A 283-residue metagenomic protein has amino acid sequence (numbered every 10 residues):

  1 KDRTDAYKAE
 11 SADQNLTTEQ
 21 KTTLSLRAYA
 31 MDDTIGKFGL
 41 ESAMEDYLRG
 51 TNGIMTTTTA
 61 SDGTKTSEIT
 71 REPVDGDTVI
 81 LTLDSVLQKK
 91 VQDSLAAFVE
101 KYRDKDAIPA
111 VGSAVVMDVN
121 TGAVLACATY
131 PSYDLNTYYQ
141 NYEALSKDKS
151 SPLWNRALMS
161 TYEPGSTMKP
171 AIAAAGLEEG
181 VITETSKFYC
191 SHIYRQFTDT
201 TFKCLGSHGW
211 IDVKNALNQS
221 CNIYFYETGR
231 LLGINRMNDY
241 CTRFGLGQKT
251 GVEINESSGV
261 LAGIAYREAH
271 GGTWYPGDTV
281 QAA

Functional and structural regions predicted by a protein language model:
K1-S113, Y133-R156, T161: Extracytoplasmic/periplasmic proteins that interact with beta-lactams or build/remodel peptidoglycan
T57-R71, L83, G112, D118-S166 (+1 more regions): Beta-lactam-recognizing serine transpeptidase/beta-lactamase-like catalytic domain environment
